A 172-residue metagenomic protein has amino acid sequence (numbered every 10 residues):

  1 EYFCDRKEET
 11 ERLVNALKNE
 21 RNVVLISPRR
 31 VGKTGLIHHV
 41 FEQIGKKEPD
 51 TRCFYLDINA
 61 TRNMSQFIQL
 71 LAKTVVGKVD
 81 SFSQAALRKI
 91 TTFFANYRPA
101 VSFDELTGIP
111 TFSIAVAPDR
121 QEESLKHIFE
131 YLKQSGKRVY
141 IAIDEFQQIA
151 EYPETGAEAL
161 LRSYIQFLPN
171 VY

Functional and structural regions predicted by a protein language model:
E1-V31, G35-I44: Walker A/P-loop-proximal flanking segment of P-loop NTPase domains
E8-R12, S124-H127, L160: Well-ordered alpha-helical segments embedded in enzymatic catalytic cores
N15, N19-N22, N59, N63 (+2 more regions): Detector for Asparagine
R21, G136-Y140, L168-Y172: Loop/turn-to-beta-strand initiation segments
P28-V31, G35-I143, I149, T155: P-loop NTPase nucleotide-binding core
A159-P169: Conserved catalytic/switch belt of AAA+ P-loop NTPases
